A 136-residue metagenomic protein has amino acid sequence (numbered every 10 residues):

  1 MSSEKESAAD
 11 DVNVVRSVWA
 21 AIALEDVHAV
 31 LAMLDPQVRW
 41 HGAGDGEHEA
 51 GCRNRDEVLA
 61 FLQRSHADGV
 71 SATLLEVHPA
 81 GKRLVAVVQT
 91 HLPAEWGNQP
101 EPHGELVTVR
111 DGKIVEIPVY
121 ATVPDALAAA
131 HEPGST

Functional and structural regions predicted by a protein language model:
M1-Q37, A128-T136: Short, low-complexity N-terminal intrinsically disordered segments enriched in polar/charged residues
S2-D10, A60-T136: A beta-strand edge to alpha-helix "cap/lid" segment located at domain peripheries
K5-A8, A20, H48, C52 (+1 more regions): A generic helix-loop boundary/linker signal
V12-A21, G42-D45, A60-R64, V87: Short, mixed-charge, low-aromatic patches
V15-V18, A29-L31, V38, N54 (+3 more regions): Hydrophobic pocket/interface hotspot
H28-A29, M33-G81: A solvent-exposed, acidic/Ser-Thr-rich amphipathic alpha-helical stretch
